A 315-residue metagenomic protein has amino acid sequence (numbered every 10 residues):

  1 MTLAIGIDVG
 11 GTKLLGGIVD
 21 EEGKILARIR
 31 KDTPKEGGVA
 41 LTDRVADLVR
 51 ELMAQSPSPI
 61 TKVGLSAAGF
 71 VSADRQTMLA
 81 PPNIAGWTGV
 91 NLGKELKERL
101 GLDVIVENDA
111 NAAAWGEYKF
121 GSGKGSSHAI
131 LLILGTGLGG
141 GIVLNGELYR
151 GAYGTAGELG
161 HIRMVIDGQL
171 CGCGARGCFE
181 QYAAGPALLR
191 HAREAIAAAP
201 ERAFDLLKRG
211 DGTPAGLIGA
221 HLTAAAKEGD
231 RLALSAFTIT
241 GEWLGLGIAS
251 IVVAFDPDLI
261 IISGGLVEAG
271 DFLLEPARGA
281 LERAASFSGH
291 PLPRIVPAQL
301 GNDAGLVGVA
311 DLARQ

Functional and structural regions predicted by a protein language model:
M1-K62, V71-T77, G93-L102, K119-S126 (+1 more regions): ATP-binding/phosphotransfer module of carbohydrate and carboxylate kinases, centering on a glycine-rich
D8, G64-A68, L131-G137, G141-V143: Short beta-strand segments
D32-P34, G86, Y153-E158: A short acidic/small-residue loop/turn micro-motif
Q76-T88: A charged helix-plus-loop insertion that forms the helical arch/lid used to bind and gate nucleic-acid substrates
V104-N108: General beta-strand structural signal in soluble alpha/beta enzymes
A113-K119, G140-I142, H161-I162: Adenylate-forming
